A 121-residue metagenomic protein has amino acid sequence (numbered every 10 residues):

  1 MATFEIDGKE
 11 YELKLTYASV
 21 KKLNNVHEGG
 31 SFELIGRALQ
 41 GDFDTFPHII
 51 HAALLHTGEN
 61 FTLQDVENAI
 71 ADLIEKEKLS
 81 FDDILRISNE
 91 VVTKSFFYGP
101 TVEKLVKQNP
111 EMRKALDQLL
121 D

Functional and structural regions predicted by a protein language model:
A2-E5, N25-L39, N60-D121: Charged interaction scaffolds used for protein-protein
I6-E10: Glycine-centered positions within short beta-strands or beta-hairpins
E12-L55: A contiguous binding-surface segment within folded domains or other stable secondary-structure elements
